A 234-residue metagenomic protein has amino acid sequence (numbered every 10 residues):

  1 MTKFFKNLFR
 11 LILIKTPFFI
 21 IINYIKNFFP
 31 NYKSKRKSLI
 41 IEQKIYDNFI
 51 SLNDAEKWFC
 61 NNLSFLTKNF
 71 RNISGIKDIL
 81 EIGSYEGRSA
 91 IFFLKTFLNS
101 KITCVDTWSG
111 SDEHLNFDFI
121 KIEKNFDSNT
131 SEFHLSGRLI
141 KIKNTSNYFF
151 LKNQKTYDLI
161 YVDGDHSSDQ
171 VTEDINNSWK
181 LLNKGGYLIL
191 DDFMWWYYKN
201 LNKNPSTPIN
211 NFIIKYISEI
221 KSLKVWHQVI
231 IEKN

Functional and structural regions predicted by a protein language model:
M1-I160, G164-N234: A short alpha-helical cap/connector motif
